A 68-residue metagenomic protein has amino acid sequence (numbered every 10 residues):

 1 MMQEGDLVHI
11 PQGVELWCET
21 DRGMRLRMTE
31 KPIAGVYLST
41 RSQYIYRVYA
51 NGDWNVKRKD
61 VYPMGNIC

Functional and structural regions predicted by a protein language model:
Q3-Y62, I67: Basic/aromatic-rich interaction segments and small domains that mediate binding to polyanionic partners
